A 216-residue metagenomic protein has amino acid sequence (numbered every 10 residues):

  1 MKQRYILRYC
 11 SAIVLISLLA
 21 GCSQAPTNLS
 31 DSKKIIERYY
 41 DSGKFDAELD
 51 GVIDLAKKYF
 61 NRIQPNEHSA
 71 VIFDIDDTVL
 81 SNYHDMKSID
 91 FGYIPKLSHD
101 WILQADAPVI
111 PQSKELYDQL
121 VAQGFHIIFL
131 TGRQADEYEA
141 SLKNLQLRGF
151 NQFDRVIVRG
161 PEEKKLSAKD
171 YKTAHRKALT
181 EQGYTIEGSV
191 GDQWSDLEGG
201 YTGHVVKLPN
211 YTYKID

Functional and structural regions predicted by a protein language model:
K2-Y5, Y9-C10, L15, A20-F73: Non-catalytic pre-domain segments flanking phosphatase-related domains
A25-D31, Q123-F125, Q134-D216: C-terminal cap/substrate-recognition subdomain and adjoining C-terminal extension of metal-dependent phosphatase-like
S30, G43-D50, N66-E67, G92 (+5 more regions): Soluble non-cytosolic domains of exported or imported proteins
R62-N66, P111-E115, A122, L147 (+1 more regions): Surface-exposed, polar/charged faces of alpha-helical domains in mature secreted/periplasmic/lumenal proteins
A70-N82: Asp-based phosphoryl-transfer active-site loop
T78, L130-G132: Ser/Thr-glycine-rich phosphate-binding loops at phosphate-binding pockets of nucleotides, nucleotide cofactors
L80-V109: Metal-dependent phosphoesterase signature
S98-I128, A135-D136: Short, acidic loop-to-helix structural element flanking the phosphoryl-transfer center in phosphate-processing enzymes
